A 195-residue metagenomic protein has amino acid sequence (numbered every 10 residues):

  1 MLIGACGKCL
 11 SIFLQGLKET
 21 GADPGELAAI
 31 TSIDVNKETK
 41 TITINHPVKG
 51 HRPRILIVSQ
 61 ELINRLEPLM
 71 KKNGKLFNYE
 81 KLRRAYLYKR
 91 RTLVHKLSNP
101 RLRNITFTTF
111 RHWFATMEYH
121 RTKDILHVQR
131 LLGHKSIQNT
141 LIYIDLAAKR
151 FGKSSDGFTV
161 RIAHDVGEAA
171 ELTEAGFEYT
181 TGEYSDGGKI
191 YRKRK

Functional and structural regions predicted by a protein language model:
M1-P24, A28: Basic, Lys/Arg- and aromatic-enriched nucleic-acid-binding interface segment
G16-L17, M117-E118, L131: Short alpha-helical segment immediately N-terminal to, or the first helix within, an HTH/HTH-like DNA-binding domain
T20, G25, A29-R65, A148: Conserved tyrosine-mediated DNA breakage-rejoining catalytic core shared by Y-recombinases
V35-K37, N104, K123-K149: Short, polar N-cap/turn motifs at the start of nucleic acid-interacting alpha helices
I57-Q60, R130, I142-G176, T180-Y184: DNA/chromatin major-groove-contacting recognition/catalytic segments
S59-L102: Active-site/catalytic core of tyrosine-dependent DNA strand-transfer enzymes
L82-R84, R101-T122: Short basic/aromatic active-site micro-motif
